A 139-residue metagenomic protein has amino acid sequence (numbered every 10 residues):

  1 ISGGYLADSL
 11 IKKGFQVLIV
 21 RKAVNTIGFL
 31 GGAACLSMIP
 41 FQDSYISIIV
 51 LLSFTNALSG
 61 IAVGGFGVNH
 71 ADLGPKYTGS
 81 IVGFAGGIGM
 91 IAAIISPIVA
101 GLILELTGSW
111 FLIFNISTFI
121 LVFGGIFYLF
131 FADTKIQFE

Functional and structural regions predicted by a protein language model:
I1, S37, I94-I95: Hydrophobic/small/kink-forming positions within alpha-helical transmembrane segments of polytopic membrane proteins
L6-A7, I11, A100-G108: Interfacial helix-cap and linker-helix signal at transmembrane-aqueous boundaries of multi-pass secondary transporters
I11-K13, N69-G79: Paired intracellular helix-loop junctions of major facilitator superfamily
L18-G65: C-terminal transmembrane helical hairpin of 12-TM major facilitator-type secondary transporters
V20, Y77-F84: Cytoplasmic loop-to-transmembrane helix junctions
V20-A23, L102-I120: A membrane-interface helix-boundary motif in multi-pass transporters
A33, I39-P40, S117-E139: Multi-pass alpha-helical transporter architecture, strongest for 12-TM Major Facilitator/SLC carriers used
S53, A57, G83-I91: Transmembrane alpha-helical cores of Major Facilitator Superfamily
